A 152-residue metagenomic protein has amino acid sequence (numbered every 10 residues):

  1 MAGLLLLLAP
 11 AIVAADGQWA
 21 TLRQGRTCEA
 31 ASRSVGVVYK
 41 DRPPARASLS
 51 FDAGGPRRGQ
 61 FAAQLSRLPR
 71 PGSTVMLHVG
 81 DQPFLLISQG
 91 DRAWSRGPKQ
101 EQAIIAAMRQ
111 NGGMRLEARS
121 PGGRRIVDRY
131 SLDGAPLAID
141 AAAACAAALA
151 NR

Functional and structural regions predicted by a protein language model:
M1-P10: Sec-dependent N-terminal signal peptides
P10-R152: A generic "folded-domain core" signal
